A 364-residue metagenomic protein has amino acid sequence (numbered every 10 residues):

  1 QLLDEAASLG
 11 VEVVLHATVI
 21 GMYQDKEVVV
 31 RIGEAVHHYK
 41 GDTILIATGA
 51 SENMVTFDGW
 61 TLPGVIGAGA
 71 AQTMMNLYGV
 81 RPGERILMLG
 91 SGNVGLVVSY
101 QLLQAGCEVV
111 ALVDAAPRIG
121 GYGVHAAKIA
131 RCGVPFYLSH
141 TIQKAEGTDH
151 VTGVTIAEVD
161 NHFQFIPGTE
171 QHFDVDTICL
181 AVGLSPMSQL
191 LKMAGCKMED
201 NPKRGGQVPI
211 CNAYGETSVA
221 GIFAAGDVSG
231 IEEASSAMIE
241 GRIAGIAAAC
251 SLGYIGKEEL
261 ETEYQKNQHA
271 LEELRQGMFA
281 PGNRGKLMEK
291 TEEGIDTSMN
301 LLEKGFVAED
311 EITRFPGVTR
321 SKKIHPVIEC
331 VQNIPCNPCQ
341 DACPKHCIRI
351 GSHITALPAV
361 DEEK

Functional and structural regions predicted by a protein language model:
Q1-V360, K364: Residues forming the flavin
